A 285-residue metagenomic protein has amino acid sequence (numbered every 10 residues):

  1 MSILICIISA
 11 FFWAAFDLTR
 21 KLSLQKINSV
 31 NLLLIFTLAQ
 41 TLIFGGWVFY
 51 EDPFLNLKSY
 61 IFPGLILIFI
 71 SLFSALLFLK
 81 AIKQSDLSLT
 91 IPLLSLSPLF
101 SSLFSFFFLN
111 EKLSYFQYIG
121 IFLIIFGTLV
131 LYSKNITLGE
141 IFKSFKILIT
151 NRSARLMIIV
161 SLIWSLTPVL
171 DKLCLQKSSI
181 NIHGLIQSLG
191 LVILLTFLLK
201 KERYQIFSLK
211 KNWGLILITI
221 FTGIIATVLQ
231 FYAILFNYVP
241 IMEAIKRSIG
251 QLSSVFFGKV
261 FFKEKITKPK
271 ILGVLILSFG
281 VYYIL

Functional and structural regions predicted by a protein language model:
M1-F69, A75-S85, S133-I158, S178 (+2 more regions): Membrane-interface interhelical linkers
M1-I7, L99-L162, P269-L285: Juxtamembrane helix-loop boundary signature in multi-pass membrane transporters
A14, L18, G45, I68 (+8 more regions): Hydrophobic/small/kink-forming positions within alpha-helical transmembrane segments of polytopic membrane proteins
K21, L79, S105-F106, K172 (+2 more regions): Small-residue-mediated transmembrane helix hinge/kink sites in multi-pass secondary transporters
F44-V48, A75-F78, S102-S105, I124-Y132 (+4 more regions): Structural signal for membrane-spanning alpha-helices in multi-pass inner-membrane proteins, emphasizing helix cores
I66-S71, I82-L131, I182-V192, Y238-V260: Specific alpha-helical transmembrane segments that line the substrate/conduction pathway and gating interfaces
R155, V160-P168, S178-I182: Hydrophobic, aromatic-enriched interface-forming segments
I225-L285: C-terminal appended segment following the main domain
